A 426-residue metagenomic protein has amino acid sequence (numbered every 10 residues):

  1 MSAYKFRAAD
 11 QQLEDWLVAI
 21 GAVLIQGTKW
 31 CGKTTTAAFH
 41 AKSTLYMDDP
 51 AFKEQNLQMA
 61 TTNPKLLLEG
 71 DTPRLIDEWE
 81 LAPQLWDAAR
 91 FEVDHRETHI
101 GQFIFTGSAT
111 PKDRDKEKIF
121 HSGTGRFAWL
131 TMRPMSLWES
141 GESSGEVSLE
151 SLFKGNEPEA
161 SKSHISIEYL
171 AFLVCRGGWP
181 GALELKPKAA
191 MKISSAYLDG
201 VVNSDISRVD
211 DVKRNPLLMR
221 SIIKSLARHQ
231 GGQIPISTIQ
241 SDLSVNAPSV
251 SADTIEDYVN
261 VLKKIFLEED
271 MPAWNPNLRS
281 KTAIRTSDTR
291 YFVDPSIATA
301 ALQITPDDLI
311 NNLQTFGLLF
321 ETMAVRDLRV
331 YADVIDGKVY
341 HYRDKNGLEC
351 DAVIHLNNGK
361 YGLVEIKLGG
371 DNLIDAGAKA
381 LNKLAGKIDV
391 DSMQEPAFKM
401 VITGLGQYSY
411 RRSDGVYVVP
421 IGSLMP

Functional and structural regions predicted by a protein language model:
M1-E14: N-terminal pre-Walker A segment at the start of P-loop NTPase domains
I25: Hydrophobic anchor at the beta1->P-loop junction of P-loop NTPases
K33-T34: Conserved lysine of the Walker
T44-P73: Short glycine-rich substrate-engagement loop in P-loop NTPases that contacts/grips substrate
W86-P111: Conserved catalytic/switch belt of AAA+ P-loop NTPases
R114-R228, G232: Interdomain motor-coupling "hinge/lid" segment immediately C-terminal to the ATP-binding subdomain of NTP-driven enzymes
L183-K360: Accessory nucleic acid-recognition modules appended to NTPase machines
G404-P426: Domain-level recognition of nuclease-like catalytic cores that cleave nucleotide substrates
